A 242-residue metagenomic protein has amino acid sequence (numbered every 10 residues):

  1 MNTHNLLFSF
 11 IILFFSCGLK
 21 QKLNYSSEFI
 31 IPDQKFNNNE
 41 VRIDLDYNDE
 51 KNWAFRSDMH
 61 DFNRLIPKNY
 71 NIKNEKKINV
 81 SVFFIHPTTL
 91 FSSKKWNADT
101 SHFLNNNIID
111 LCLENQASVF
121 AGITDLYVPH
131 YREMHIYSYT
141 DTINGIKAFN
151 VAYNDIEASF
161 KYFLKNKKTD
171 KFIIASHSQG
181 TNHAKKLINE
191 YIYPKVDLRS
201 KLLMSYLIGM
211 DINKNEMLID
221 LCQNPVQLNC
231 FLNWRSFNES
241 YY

Functional and structural regions predicted by a protein language model:
M1-K22: Bacterial Sec-dependent N-terminal signal peptides
N2, I72-E75, A117-F120, K195-D197 (+1 more regions): A general structural signal for short secondary-structure junctions and capping/turn motifs
C17-I109, L113: Flexible, membrane-associating and regulatory peripheral segments of lipid-active enzymes
K20, E157-K168, E190-Y242: Surface cap/lid and interfacial helix-loop subdomains adjacent to catalytic sites that gate substrate access
Q34-F36, R42, I85-K171: Active-site catalytic motif of lipid deacylating hydrolases and related acyltransferases
S81-I85, Y127-H130, I173, M204-L207 (+1 more regions): Structural recognition of the beta-strand scaffold that forms the well-ordered cores of secreted hydrolase catalytic
S176, G180: Gly/Ala-rich beta-loop-alpha elbow adjacent to hydrolase catalytic centers
H183-L187: Hydrolases whose catalytic domains are alpha/beta-hydrolase-1, hotdog thioesterase, or metallo-beta-lactamase-like
